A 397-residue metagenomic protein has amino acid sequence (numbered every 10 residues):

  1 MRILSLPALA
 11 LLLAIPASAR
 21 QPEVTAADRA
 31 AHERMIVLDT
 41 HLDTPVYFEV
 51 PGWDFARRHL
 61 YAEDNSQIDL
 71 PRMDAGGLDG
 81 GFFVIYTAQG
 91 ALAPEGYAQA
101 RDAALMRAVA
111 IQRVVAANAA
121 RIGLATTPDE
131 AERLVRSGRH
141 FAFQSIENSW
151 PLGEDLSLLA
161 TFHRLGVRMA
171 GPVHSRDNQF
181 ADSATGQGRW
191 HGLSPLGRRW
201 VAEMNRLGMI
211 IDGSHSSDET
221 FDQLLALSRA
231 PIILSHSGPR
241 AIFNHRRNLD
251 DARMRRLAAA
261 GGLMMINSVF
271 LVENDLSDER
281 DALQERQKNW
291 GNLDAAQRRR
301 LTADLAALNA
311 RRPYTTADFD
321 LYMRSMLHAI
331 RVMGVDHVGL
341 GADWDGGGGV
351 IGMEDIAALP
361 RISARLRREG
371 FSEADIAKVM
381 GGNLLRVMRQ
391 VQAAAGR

Functional and structural regions predicted by a protein language model:
S5-A14: Bacterial N-terminal signal peptides
A19-H191, N244-R397: N-terminal hydrophobic targeting/anchoring segments and the immediately downstream early-domain regions of hydrolases
V37-T44, S216, L234-S237: Histidine-centered catalytic micro-motifs
P51, D155-L159, T220-A230: Distinct, well-ordered alpha-helical segments
W190-N205, L224-L234: Alpha-helix-loop-beta-strand connector modules within alpha/beta enzyme cores
R199-T220, D251-A259: Substrate-binding cleft of carbohydrate-active enzyme catalytic domains
D218, L225-G261: Acidic, glycine-rich loop-and-beta core segments that form the ion-binding/anion-interacting portion of active sites
